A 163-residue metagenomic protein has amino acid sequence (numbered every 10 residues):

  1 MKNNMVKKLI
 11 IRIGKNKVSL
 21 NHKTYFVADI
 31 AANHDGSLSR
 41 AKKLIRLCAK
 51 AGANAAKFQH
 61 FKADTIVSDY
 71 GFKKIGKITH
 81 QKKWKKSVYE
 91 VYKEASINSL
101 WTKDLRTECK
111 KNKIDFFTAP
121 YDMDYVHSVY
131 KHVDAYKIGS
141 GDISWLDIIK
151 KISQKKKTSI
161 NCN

Functional and structural regions predicted by a protein language model:
N4-V27: N-terminal amphipathic alpha-helix/helix-capping segment at the start of soluble metabolic enzymes
D29, C48, V129: Conserved, mostly hydrophobic/aromatic
A31-N33, F61-A63, Y121-M123, G141: Active-site beta-loop-alpha junctions enriched in small/polar residues
H34-S39, I160-N163: Active-site glycine- and acidic-residue-rich loops that bind and position anionic ligands or nucleotide-like cofactors
S37-C48, P120-V126: Short, acidic/polar
K43-K62, H132: Catalytic domains of carbohydrate-active enzymes, especially glycoside hydrolases
N54-S96: Glycine-rich, proline-tolerant flexible connector loops at the mouths of alpha/beta enzymes
H80-D147, K151-K157, N161: Active-site beta->alpha loop and helix N-cap motifs at the rims of alpha/beta catalytic domains
